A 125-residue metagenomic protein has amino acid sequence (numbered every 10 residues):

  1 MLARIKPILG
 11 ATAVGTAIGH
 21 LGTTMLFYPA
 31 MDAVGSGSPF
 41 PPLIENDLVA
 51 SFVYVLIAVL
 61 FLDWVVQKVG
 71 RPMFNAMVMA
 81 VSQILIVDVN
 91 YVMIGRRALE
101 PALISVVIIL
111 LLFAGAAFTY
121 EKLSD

Functional and structural regions predicted by a protein language model:
M1-D125: Juxtamembrane/disordered regions of integral membrane proteins
